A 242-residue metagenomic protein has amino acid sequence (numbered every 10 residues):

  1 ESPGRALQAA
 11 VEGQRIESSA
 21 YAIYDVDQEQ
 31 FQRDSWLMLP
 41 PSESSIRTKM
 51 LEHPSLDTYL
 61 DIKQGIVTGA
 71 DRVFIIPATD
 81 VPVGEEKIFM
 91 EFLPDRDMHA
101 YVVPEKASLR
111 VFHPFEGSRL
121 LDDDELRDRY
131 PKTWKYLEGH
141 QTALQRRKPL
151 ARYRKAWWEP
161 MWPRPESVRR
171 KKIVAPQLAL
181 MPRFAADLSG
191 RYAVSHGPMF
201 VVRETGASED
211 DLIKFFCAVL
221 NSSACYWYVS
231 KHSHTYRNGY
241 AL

Functional and structural regions predicted by a protein language model:
E1-S2: Conserved beta strand-loop-helix elements of the APE1-like EEP
R15-L242: Polybasic, glycine- and aromatic-enriched phosphate-binding surface used to engage nucleic acids
